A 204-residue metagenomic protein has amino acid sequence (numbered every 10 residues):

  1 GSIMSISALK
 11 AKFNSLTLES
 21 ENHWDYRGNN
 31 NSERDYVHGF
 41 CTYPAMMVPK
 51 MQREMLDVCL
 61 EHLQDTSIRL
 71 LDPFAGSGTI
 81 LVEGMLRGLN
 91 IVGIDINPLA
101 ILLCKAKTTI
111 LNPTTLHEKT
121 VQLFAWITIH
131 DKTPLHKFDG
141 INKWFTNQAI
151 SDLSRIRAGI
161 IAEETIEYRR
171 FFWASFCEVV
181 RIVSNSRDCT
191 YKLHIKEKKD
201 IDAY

Functional and structural regions predicted by a protein language model:
G1-L63: S-adenosyl-L-methionine
C41, P73, N142: Generic anion/oxyanion-binding catalytic loop in active/binding sites
C59-Q64, G84-V92: Short, solvent-exposed loop/edge-beta patches enriched in aromatic
L63-S67, T165-E167: Short helix-terminating capping/connector loops at secondary-structure junctions
T66-F74: Conserved class I S-adenosyl-L-methionine
G78-V82: Glycine-rich SAM-binding Motif I of class I
L86, N90-G93, N97-Y204: Class I S-adenosyl-L-methionine-dependent methyltransferase module
